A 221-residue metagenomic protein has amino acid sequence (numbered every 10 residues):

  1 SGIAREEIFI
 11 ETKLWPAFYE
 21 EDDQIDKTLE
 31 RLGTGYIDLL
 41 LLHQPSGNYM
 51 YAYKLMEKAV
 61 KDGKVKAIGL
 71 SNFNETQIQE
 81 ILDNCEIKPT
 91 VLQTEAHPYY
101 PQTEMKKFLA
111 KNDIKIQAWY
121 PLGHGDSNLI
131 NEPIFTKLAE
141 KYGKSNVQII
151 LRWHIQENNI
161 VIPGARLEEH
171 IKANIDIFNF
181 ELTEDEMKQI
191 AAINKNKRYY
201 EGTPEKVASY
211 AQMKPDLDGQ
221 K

Functional and structural regions predicted by a protein language model:
S1-G2, C85: Active-site catalytic pocket residues across diverse enzymes, especially alpha/beta-hydrolases
I3-A4, V65: Conserved hydrophobic residue
A4-R5, K88: Conserved H-loop
R5-Y19, D38-P45, N72: A short, structured active-site edge motif that brings together acidic residues
P16, Q44-K221: Beta/alpha (TIM)-barrel catalytic core signal, keyed to glycine-rich beta->alpha loops juxtaposed to Asp/Glu that bind
E21-L42, K58-D62: CE4/NodB-like, metal-dependent polysaccharide N-deacetylase domain that modifies extracellular/periplasmic N-acetylated
